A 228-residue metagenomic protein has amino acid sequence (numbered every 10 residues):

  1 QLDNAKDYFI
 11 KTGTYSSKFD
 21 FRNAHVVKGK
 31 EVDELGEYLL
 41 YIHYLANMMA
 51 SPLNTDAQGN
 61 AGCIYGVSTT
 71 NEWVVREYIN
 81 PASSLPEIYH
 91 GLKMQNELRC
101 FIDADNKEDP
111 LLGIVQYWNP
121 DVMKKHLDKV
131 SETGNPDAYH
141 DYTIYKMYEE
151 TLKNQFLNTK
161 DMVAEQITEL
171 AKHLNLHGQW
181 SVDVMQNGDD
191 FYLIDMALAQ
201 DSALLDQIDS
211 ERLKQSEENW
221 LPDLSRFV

Functional and structural regions predicted by a protein language model:
Q1-E97, F101-L111, V115-T168: Active-site nucleotide/adenylate-binding loops and adjacent lid/helix of ATP-dependent enzymes
I10, V182, I194: Active-site flanking residues adjacent to catalytic metal/cofactor-binding acidic residues
E97-L98, W180-V182: Short loop/turn microsegments at loop-to-beta-strand junctions
F101, D183-Q186: Conserved protein-kinase catalytic-loop segment immediately C-terminal to the catalytic Asp of the HRD motif
N154-E165, K172-G178, Q186-V228: C-terminal active-site "lid" helix and adjoining low-complexity regulatory extension at the edge of ATP-using catalytic
